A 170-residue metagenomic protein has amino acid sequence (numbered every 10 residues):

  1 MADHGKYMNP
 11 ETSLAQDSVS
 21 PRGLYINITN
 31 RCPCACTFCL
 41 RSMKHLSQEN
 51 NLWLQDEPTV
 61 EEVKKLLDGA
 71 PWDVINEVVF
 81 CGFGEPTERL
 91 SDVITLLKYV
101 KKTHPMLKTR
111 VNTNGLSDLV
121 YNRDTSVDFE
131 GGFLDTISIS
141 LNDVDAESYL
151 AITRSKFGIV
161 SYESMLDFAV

Functional and structural regions predicted by a protein language model:
M1-N9: A broadly conserved sequence feature marking short terminus-proximal activation segments in nucleic acid-centric
E11-T59: Canonical Radical SAM [4Fe-4S] cluster-binding loop centered on the CxxxCxxC motif and its immediate flanking residues
G23-Y25, E77-C81, K108-R110, T136-S138: Structural preference for beta-strand elements that scaffold enzyme active sites
R41-Q48, V74-V78, D145-S148: Short, basic/glycine-rich phosphate-binding loops at helix/coil junctions that contact nucleotide phosphates
K44, F83, N142: Flexible loop residues that form catalytic and substrate-binding hotspots at small-molecule/glycan-binding clefts
E61-F83: Short Fe-S-cluster ligation motifs
T87-V170: Conserved AdoMet/S-adenosylmethionine-binding subsite of the radical SAM
